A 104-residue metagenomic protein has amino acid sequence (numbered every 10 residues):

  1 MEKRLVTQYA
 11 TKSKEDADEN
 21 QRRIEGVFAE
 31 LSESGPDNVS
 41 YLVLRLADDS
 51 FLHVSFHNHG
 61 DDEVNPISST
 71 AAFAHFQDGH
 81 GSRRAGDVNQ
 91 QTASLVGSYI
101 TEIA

Functional and structural regions predicted by a protein language model:
E2-A10: Active-site-flanking beta-strand signature of metal-NTP-handling nucleotidyl enzymes and homologous cyclase-like
A10-R22: Short, surface-exposed ligand-recognition loops at beta-strand->loop->(often short) alpha-helix junctions that present
T11-S13, N58-H59, S94-G97: Non-catalytic surface loops within mature trypsin-like serine protease
G26, E30-V39, F56-T92: An amphipathic, aromatic/His-enriched active-site/gating alpha helix that lines ligand/cofactor pockets
T92-A104: Short, low-order "capping/linker" segments at domain edges
